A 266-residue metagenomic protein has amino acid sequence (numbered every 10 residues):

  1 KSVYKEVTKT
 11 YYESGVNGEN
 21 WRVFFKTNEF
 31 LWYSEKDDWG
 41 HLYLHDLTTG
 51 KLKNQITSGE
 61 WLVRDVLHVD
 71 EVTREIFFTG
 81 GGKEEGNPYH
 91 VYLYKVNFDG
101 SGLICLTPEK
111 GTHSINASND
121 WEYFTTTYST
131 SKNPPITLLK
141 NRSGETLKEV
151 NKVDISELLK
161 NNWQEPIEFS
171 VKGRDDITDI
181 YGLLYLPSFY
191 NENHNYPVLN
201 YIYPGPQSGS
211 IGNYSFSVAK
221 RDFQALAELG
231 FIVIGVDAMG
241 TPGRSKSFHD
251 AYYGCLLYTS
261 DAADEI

Functional and structural regions predicted by a protein language model:
K1-E19, H45-V72, G81-K83, V96-H113 (+2 more regions): Multi-bladed beta-propeller domains
G18, T27, W39, P88-V91 (+3 more regions): Short coil/loop residues immediately preceding or within conserved phosphate-binding loops of NTP-utilizing enzyme
W21-D37, D70, F77-N87, T125-S131 (+1 more regions): Beta-strand C-termini and the immediately following turn/loop, strongest in propeller blades
K36-D37, H45-K53, E85, R174 (+2 more regions): Secondary-structure transition/capping motifs at alpha-helix termini and the adjoining loop/turn into the next element
W39-Y43, N87-Y92, N133-L138: Structural motif
K51, H68, L93, D222-A225 (+1 more regions): C-terminal, active-site-flanking charged/polar segments
E85-P88, T241-G243: Short glycine/proline-enriched, acidic/aromatic patches that form the donor-sugar handling elements
C105-T107, T112-D264: Serine-hydrolase catalytic core recognition
